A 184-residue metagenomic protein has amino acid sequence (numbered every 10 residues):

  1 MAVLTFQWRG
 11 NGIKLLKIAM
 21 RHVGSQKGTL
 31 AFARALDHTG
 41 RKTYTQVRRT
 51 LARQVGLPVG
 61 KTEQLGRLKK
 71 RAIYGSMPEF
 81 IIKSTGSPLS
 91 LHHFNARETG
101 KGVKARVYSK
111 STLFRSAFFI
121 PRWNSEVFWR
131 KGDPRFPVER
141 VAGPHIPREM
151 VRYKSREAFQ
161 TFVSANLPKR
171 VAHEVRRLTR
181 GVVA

Functional and structural regions predicted by a protein language model:
M1-A184: Short, Lys/Arg-rich flexible segments
